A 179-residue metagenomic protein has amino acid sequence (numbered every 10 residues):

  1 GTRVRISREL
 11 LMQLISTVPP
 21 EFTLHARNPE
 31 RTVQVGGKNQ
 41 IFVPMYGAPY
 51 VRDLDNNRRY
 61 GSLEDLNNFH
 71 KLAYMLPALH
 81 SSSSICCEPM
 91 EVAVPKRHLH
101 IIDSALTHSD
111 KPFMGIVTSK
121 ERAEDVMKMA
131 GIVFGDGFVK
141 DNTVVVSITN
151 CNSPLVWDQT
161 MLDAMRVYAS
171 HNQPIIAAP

Functional and structural regions predicted by a protein language model:
T2-D53: Glycine-rich, N-terminal phosphate-binding loop and its surrounding beta-alpha-beta segment
N57-P179: Helix-rich catalytic cores of soluble enzyme domains
